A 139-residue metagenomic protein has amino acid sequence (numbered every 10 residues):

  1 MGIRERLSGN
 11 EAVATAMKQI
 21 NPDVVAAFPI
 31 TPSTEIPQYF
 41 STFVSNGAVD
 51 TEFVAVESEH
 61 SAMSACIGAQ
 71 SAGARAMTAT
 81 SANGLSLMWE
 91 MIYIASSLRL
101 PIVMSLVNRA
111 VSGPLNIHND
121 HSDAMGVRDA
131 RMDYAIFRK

Functional and structural regions predicted by a protein language model:
M1-G126: Thiamine diphosphate
V111, A130-D133: Small/polar-residue-rich loop-to-helix segments that shape phosphate-bearing ligand pockets
D133-K139: Flexible, glycine/proline-enriched loop segments at strand-loop-helix junctions that form or flank small-ligand binding
